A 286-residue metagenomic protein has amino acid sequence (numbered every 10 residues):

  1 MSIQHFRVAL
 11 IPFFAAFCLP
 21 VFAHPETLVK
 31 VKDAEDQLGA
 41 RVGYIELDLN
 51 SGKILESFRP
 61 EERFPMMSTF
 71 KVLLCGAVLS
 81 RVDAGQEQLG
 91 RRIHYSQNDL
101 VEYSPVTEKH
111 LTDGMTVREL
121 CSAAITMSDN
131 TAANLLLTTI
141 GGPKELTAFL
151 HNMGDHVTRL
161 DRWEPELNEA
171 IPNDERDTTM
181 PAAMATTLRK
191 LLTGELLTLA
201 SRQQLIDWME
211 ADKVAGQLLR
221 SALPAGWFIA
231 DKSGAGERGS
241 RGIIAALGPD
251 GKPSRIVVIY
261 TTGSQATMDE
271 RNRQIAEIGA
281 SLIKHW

Functional and structural regions predicted by a protein language model:
M1-I11: Bacterial N-terminal signal peptides that target proteins for export
A9-P20: Bacterial N-terminal signal peptides
H24-D36, L55, T138-T139, P143-K144 (+3 more regions): Structured C-terminal helix/loop/strand segments within mature extracytoplasmic catalytic/sensor domains
E35-F64: Short, conserved catalytic-motif segment at the N-terminal edge
R41, T116, N134-T193: Mid-domain, small-residue-enriched loop/turn segments at the edges of structured enzyme/sensor domains
G52, F64-I93, V257: Active-site SXXK
A84-K109: Short, glycine/proline-biased beta-turn/loop segments that scaffold the active-site neighborhood
L100-L135, P143: Conserved catalytic neighborhood of penicillin-recognizing serine enzymes
